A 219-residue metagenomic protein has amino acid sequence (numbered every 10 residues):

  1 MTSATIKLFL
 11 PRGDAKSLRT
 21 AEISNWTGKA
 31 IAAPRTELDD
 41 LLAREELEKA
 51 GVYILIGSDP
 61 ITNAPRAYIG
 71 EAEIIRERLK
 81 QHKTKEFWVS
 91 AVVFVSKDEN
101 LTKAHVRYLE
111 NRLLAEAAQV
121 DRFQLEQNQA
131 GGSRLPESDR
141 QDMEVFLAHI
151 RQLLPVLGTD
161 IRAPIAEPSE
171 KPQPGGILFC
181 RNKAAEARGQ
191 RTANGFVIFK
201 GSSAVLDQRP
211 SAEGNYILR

Functional and structural regions predicted by a protein language model:
M1-Q81, N100, A104-Y108, R112 (+2 more regions): GIY-YIG nuclease catalytic motif and its immediate N-terminal context
S3, S17, S24, S58 (+7 more regions): Generic serine detector
L10, E37-D39, N63, V93 (+3 more regions): Generic preference for well-ordered secondary structure
E48, E86-F87, R191: A generic structural signal for short, non-catalytic loop/turn and secondary-structure boundary residues
V52-I54, R66-I69, V92-F94, L178 (+2 more regions): Ordered hydrophobic segments in well-structured contexts
V52-Y53, F87-V89, A212-G214: Short amphipathic alpha-helical segments, especially helix-boundary/capping motifs
R76, H82-A163: Contiguous mid-protein beta-loop-alpha structural module that forms a pocket-lining wall or clamp of enzyme active
R134-R219: A general nucleic-acid interaction/assembly signal
